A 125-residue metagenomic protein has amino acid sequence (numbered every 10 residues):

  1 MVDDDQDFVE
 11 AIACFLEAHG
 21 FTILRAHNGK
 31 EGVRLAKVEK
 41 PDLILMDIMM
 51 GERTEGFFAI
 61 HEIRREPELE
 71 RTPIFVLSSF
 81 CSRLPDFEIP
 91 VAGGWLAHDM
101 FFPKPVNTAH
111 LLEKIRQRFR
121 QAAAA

Functional and structural regions predicted by a protein language model:
V2-D3, A26, I44: Conserved sequence signature across two-component system core domains
D3, D47-I48, S78: Active-site residues of response regulator receiver
Q6-L24, G94: Two-component/phosphorelay signaling modules centered on CheY-like receiver
R25-R34, E55-G56: Helix N-cap/capping motif at the beta->alpha junctions
R34, F57-E70: Short amphipathic alpha-helix used as the core "switch/output" element in two-component signaling
E39-L45, M50: Active-site beta3 strand of CheY-like receiver
K40-D42, E68-F75: His-Asp phosphorelay/catalytic-motif detector in bacterial-type signaling
T54-F58, F80-P103, A109-R116: Alpha4 helix (beta4-alpha4-beta5 surface) of REC/receiver domains from two-component response regulators
